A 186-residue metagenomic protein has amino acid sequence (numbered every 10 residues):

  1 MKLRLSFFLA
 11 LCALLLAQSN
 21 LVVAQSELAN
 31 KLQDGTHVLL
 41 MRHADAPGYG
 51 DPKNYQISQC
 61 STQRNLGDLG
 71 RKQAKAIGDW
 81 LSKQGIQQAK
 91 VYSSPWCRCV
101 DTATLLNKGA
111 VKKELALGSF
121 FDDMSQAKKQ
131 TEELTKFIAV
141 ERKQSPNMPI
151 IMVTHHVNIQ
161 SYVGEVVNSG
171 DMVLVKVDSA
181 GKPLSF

Functional and structural regions predicted by a protein language model:
M1-L9: Bacterial N-terminal signal peptides that target proteins for export
L9, G50, Y162: Active-site-proximal flexible loops/turns
A10-C12, L21-V22: Cleavable N-terminal signal peptides
A17-S19: N-terminal signal peptide c-region/cleavage motif recognized by signal peptidases
Q25-L115, F120-D123, K129, E165-L184: Active-site-proximal alpha-helix that buttresses catalytic centers in soluble enzyme cores
W80-K83, F137-E141: A generic secondary-structure signal
M124-E132, F137-A139: Conserved active-site-adjacent core of cysteine acyl-enzyme catalytic domains
I138-F186: Active-site-adjacent alpha-helix immediately C-terminal to a catalytic or transition-state-stabilizing loop
